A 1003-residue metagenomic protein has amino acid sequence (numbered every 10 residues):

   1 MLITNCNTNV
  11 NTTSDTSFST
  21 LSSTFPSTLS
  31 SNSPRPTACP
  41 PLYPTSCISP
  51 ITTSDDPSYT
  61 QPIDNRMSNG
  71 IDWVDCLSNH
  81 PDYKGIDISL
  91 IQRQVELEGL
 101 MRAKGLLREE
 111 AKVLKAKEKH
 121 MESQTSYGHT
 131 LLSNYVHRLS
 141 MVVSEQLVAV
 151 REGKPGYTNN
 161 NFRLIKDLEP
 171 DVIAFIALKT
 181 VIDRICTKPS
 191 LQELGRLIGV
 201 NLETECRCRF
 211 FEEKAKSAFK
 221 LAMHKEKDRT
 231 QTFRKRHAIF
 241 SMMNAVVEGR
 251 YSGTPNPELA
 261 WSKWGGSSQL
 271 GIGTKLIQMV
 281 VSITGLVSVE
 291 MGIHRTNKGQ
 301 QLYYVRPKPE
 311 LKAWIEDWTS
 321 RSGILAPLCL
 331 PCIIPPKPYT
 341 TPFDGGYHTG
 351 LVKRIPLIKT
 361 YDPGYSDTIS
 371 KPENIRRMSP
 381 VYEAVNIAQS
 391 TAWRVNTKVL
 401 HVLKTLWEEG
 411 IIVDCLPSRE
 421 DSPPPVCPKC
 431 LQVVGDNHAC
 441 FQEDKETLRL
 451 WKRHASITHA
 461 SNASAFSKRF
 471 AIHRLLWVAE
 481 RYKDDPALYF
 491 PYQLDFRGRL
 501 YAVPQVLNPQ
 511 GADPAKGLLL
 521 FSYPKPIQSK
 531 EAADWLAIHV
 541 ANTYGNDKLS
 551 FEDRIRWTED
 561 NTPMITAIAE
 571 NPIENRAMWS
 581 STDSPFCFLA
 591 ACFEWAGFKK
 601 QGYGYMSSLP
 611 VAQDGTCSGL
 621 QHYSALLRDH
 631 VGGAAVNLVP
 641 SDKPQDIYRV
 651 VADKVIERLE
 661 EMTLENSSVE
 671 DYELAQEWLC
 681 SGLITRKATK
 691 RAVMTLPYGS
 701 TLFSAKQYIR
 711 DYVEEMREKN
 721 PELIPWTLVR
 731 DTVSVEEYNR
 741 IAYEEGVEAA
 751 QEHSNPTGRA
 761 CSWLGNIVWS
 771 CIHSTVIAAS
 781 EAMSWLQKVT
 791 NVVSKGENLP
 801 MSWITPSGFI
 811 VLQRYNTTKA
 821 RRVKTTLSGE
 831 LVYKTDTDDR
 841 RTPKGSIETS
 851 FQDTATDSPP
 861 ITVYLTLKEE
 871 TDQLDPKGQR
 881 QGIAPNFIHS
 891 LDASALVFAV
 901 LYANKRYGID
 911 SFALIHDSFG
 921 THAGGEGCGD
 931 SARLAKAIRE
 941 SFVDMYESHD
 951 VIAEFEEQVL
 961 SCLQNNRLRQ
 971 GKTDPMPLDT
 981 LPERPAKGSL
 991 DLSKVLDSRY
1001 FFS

Functional and structural regions predicted by a protein language model:
L2-C6, S17-T20, F25, L29 (+7 more regions): Non-catalytic nucleic-acid-binding interfaces of large nucleic-acid enzymes and RNP effectors
T8-N11: Compositionally biased low-complexity segments, especially N-terminal hydrophobic helices that form the hydrophobic
G498, L896, D917: Short, conserved catalytic/metal-binding motifs centered on acidic residues
Y501-A502, D917-T921: Short cationic amphipathic helices and targeting signals
G882-L891, F919-T921: Short, contiguous acidic/charged loop-to-helix segments that flank catalytic cores in large enzymes
H889-A893, V897-A903: C-terminal substrate/ligand-recognition segments
G924, C928-G929: Winged helix-turn-helix DNA-binding recognition segment
